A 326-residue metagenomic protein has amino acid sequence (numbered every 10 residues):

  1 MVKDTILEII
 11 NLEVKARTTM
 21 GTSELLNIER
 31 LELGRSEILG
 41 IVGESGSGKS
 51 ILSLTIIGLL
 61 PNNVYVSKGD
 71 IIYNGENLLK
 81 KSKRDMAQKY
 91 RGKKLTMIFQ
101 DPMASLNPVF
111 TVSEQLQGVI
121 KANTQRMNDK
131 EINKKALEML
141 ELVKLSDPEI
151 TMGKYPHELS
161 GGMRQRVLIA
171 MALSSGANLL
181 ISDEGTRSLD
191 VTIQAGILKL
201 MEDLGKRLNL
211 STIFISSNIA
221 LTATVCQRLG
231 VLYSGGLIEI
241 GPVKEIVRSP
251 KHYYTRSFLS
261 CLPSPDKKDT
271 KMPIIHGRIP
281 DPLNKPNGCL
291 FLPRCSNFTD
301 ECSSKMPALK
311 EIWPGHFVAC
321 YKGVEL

Functional and structural regions predicted by a protein language model:
V2-I6, K15-I28, L59-Y65, K81-A87 (+3 more regions): A short, flexible loop at the N-terminus of ABC-type nucleotide-binding domains that lies
Y65-L78: Conserved ABC transporter NBD signature motif
E76-N77, K130-I150, N178, L259: Conserved ABC ATPase "signature" region
N77-T96, A122, E245-P250, P280-P286: ABC ATPase NBD coupling module
E149, P242-L326: Short catalytic/signature loops enriched in Gly
K154-L159, M163: Conserved ABC ATPase signature
I181, G185-T270: P-loop NTP-binding/switch modules centered on Walker-like glycine-rich loops
